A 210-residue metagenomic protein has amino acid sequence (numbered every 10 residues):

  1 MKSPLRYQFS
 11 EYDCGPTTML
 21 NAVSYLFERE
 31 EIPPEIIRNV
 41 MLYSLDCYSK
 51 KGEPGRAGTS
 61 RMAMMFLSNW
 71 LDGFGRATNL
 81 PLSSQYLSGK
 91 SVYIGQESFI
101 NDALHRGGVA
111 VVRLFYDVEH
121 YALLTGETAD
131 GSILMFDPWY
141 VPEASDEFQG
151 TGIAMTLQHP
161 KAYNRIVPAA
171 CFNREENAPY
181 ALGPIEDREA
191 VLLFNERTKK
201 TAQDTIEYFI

Functional and structural regions predicted by a protein language model:
M1-G89, I206: Cysteine-nucleophile protease catalytic domains, especially the papain-like/related folds used in DUB/UBL proteases
E28-R38, R56-M65, G95-S98, E147 (+2 more regions): General structural signal for secondary-structure boundaries
L42-L45, W70-G73, E97-L104, G108 (+2 more regions): Short flexible/disordered coil segments
G55-G58, T78, V92, A129 (+2 more regions): Polar low-complexity intrinsically disordered regions enriched in Ser/Thr and small residues
L67-L82, V112-E127, Q149-K161: Hydrophobic transmembrane alpha-helix bundles
Q85-Y140: Active-site-adjacent substructure of cysteine-protease-like catalytic cores
H105, E127-I210: Noncatalytic regulatory segments and standalone regulatory/sensor domains
